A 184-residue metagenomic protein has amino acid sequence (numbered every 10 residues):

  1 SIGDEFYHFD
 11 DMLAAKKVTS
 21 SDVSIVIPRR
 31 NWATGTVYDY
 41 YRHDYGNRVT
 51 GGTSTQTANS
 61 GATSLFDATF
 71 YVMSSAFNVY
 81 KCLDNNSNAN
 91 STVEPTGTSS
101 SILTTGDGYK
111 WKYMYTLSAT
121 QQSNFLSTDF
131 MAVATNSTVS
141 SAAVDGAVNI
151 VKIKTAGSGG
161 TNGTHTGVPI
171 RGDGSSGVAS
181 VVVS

Functional and structural regions predicted by a protein language model:
S1-N90, E94-T135: Extended assembly-interface regions of large multimeric machines
D107-S184: Conserved, function-critical positions that sit in or immediately flank catalytic and ligand-binding motifs
